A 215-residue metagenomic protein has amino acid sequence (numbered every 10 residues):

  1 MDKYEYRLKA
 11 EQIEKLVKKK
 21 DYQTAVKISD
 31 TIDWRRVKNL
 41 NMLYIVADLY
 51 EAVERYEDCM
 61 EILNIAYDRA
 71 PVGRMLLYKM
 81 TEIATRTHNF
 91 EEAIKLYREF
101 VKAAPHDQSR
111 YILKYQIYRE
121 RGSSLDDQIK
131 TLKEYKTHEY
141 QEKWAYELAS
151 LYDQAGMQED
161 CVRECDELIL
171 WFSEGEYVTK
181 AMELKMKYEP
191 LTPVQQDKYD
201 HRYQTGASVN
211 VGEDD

Functional and structural regions predicted by a protein language model:
M1-K3, D30-K38, N64-V72, R98-H106 (+3 more regions): Solenoid-like repeat scaffolds
E11, K15, L49, I83 (+4 more regions): Residue-level signature for tetratricopeptide repeat
K19, V53, T87, R121-G122 (+2 more regions): Structural motif corresponding to the intra-repeat A-B loop/turn of tetratricopeptide repeats
Y22, Y56, F90, S124-L125 (+1 more regions): TPR-repeat structural position
A25, C59, A93, D127-Q128 (+1 more regions): Single-residue signature of alpha-solenoid repeat helices
L40-N41, V72-L77, P105-L113, E139-Y146 (+2 more regions): Boundary/linker segments of alpha-helical solenoid repeat arrays
Y44-E51, N64-D68, V72-Y140: Alpha-helical adaptor scaffolds
R69, K102-A104, M157-Y177, M182-A207: TPR/TPR-like (Sel1-like) alpha-helical repeat modules
